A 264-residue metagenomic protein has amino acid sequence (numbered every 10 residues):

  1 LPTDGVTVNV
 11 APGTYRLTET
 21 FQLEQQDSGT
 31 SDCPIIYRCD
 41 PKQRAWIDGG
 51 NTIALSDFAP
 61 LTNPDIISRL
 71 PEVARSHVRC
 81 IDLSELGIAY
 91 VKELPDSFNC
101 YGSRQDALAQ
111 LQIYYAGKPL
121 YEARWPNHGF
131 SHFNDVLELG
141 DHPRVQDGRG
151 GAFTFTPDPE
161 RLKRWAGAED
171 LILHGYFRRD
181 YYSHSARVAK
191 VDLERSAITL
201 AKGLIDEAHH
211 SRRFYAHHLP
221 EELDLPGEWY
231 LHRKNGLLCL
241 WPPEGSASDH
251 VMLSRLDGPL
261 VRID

Functional and structural regions predicted by a protein language model:
L1-D264: Extracellular polysaccharide-degrading/modifying enzymes targeting complex plant/algal/animal polysaccharides
